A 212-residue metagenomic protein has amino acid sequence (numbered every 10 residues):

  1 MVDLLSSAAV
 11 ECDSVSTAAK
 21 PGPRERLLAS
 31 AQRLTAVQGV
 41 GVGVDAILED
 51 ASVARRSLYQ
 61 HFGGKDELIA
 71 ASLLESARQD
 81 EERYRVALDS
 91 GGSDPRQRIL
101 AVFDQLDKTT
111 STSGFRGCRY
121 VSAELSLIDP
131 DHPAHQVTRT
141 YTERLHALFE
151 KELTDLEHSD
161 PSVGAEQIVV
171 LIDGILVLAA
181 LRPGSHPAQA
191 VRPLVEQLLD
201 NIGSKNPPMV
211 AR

Functional and structural regions predicted by a protein language model:
M1-G22, A29, K205-R212: N-terminal intrinsically disordered/low-complexity leader segments
R26, S30-E67, A71: Helix-turn-helix
A71, R85-R116, A165-I168: Hydrophobic alpha-helical connector segments
L74-E81: Short, basic, alpha-helical segments at the C-terminal edge of helix-turn-helix-like DNA-binding modules
V86, R116, P133-R144, L148-K151: Short, solvent-exposed amphipathic helices
L100, E143-E150, R192, E196: An amphipathic alpha-helix signature
T110-P133: Amphipathic alpha-helical segments used for helix-helix packing
P133-T140, T154-R212: Hydrophobic/aromatic-rich alpha-helical bundle segments in the mid-to-C-terminal region
